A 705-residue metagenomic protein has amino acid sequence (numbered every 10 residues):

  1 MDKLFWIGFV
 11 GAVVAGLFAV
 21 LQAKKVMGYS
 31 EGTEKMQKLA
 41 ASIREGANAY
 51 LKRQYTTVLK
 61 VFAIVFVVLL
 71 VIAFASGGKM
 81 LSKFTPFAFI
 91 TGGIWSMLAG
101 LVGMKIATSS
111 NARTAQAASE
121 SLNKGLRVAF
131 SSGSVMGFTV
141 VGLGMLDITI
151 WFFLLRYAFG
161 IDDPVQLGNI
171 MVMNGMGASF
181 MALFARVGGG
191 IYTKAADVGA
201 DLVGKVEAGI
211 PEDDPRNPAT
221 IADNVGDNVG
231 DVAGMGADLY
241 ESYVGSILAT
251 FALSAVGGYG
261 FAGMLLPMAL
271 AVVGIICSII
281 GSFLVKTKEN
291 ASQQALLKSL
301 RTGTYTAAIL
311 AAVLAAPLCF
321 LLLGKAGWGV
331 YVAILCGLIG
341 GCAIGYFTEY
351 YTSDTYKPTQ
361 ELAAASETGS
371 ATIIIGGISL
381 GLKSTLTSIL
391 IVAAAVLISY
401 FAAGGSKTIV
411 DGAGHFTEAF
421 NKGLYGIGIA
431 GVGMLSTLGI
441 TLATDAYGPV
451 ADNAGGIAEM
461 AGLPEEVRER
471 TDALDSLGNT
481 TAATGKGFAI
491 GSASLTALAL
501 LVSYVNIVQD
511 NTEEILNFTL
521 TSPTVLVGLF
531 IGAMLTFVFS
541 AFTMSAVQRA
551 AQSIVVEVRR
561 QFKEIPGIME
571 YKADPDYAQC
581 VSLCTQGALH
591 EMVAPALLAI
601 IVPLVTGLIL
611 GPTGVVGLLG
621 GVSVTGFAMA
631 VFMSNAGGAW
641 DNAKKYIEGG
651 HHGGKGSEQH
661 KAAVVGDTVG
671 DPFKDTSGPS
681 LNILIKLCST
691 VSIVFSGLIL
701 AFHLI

Functional and structural regions predicted by a protein language model:
M1-I705: Hydrophobic packing and interface segments
